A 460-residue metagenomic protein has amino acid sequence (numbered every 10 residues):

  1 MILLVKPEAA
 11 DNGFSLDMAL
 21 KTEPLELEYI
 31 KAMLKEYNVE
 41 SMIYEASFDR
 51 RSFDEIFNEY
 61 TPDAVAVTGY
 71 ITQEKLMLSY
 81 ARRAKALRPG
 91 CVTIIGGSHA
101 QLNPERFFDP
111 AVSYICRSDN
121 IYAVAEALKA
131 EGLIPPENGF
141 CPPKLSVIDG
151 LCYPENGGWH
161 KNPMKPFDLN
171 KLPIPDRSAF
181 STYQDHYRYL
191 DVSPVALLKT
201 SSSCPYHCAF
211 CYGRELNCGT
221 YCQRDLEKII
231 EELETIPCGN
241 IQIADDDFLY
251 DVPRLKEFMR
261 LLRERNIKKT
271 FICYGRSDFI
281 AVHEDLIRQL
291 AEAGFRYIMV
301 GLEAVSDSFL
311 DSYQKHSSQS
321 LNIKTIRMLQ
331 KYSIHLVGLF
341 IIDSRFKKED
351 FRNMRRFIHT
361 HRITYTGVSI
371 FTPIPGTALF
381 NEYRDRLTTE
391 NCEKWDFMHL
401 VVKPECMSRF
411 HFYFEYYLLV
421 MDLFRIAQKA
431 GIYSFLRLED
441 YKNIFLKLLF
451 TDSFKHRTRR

Functional and structural regions predicted by a protein language model:
M1-L4, D54-F57, D63, C141 (+3 more regions): Radical SAM enzyme core and accessory elements
E8-D11, I148, Y153-T200: N-terminal [4Fe-4S]-dependent radical SAM core
A9-G13, Y206, P253, S308 (+4 more regions): Flexible glycine/acidic-rich beta-alpha junction loops that bind and position SAM and/or redox cofactors in anaerobic
N12-L27: Glycine- and acidic-residue-enriched helix-capping/strand-helix junction motifs
E26, I30-K165, I370-T372, G376: Glycine-rich beta-alpha loop elements in corrinoid/cobalamin-binding modules across cobalamin-dependent enzymes
I43-S47, E215, G301, F340-I341 (+1 more regions): Residue-level recognition of beta-strand->loop/alpha-helix junctions
P104-D109, R345-T360: Catalytic cores of alpha/beta
D176-V337, S344, R356: Radical SAM [4Fe-4S] cluster-binding motif and immediate context
